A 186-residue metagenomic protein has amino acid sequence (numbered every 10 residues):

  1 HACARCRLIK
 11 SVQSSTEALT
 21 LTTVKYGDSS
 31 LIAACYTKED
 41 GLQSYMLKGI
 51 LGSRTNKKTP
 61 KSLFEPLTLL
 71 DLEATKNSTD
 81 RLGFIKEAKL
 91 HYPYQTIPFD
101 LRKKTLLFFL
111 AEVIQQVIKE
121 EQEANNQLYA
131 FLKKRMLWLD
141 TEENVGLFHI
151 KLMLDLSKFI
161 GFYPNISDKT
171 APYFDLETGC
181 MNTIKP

Functional and structural regions predicted by a protein language model:
A2-A4: Short hydrophobic alpha-helical segments enriched in small aliphatic residues
L8-P186: Non-catalytic alpha-helical scaffolds and adjoining flexible linkers that form interface surfaces for assembly
